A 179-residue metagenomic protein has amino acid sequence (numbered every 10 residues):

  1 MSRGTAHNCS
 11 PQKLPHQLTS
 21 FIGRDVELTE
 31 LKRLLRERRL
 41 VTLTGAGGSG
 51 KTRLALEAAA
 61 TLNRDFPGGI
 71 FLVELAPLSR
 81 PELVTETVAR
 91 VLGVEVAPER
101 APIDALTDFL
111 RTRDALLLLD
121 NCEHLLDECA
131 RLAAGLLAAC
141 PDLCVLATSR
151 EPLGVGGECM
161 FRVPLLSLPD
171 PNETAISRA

Functional and structural regions predicted by a protein language model:
M1-R33: Conserved adenine-nucleotide phosphate-binding loops and their immediately adjacent elements
S10, Q17-L18, F71, R80 (+3 more regions): Glycine-rich, flexible loop/turn motifs
P15, I22, T44, V73-E74 (+2 more regions): Residue-level detector of conserved, well-ordered beta-strand and adjacent loop positions that form binding/recognition
T19-S20, G93-P98, N121-L125: Short, flexible loop segments at the rims of nucleotide/cofactor-binding pockets, characterized by
S20, E27, G93-V94, S167-P169: Active-site/binding-pocket entry motifs
S20, L72, L118: Conserved SAM-binding loop
V26-S49, R53-D114: Post-nucleotide-binding-loop coupling segment downstream of the phosphate-binding loop, primarily in RecA-like P-loop
K32-E37, A59-P67, R100-R178: A conserved switch/coupling segment of P-loop NTPase cores
